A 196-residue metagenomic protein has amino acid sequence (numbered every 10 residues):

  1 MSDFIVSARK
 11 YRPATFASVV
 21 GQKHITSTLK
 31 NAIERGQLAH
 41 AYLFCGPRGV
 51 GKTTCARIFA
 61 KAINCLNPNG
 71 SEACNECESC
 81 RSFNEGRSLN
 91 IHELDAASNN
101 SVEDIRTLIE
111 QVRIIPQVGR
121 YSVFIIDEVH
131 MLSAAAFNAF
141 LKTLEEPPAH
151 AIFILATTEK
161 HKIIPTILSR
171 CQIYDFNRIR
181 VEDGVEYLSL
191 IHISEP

Functional and structural regions predicted by a protein language model:
M1-I173, N177-E186: P-loop/Walker A NTP-binding region and its immediately flanking N-terminal helices in P-loop NTPase folds
S189-P196: Residue-level detector of conserved catalytic or cofactor/ligand-binding positions in enzyme active sites
